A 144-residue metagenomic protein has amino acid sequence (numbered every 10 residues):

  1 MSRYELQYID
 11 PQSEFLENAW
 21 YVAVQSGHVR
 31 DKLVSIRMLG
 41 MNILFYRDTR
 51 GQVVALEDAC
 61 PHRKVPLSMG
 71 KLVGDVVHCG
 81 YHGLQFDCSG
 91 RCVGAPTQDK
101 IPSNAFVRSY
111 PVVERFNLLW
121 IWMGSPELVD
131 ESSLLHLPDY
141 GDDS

Functional and structural regions predicted by a protein language model:
M1-V53, Q85-S144: Rieske [2Fe-2S] iron-sulfur-binding subdomain
P11, L67-S68: Short, flexible, glycine/charge-rich loop motifs used to bind or transfer phosphoryl groups or to couple energy/partner
V54-E57, V76: Residues immediately within or flanking Cys/His clusters that coordinate Zn2+ in small zinc-binding modules
C60, C79: Short cysteine-rich clusters marking metal-coordination/redox-active sites
R63-P66, Q85: Cys/His-rich metal-chelating microdomains
M69-D75, P102-V107: Short linker/helix segments within small regulatory modules
K71-V76, G90-G94: Short cysteine/histidine-rich zinc-coordinating motifs and their immediately flanking basic loops
